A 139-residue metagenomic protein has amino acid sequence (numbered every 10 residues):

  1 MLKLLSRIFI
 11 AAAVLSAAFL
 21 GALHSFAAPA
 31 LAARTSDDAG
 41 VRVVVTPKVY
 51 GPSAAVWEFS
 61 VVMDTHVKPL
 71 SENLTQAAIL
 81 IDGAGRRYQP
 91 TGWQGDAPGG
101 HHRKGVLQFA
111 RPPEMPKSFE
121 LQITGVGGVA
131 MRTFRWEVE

Functional and structural regions predicted by a protein language model:
M1-L15: Bacterial N-terminal signal peptides that target proteins for export
I8, V43, A78, G105 (+1 more regions): A broad, low-specificity signal marking well-ordered, structured residues that form hydrophobic/aromatic
S16-S25: C-terminal segment of classical bacterial N-terminal signal peptides
F26-E72, Q76, R135: N-terminal secretory signal peptides
R34-T35, A78-I79, E120-Q122: Residue-level detector of beta-strand face positions
K48-Y50, V62-H66, G83-G85, P112 (+1 more regions): Solvent-exposed coil/turn segments that connect beta secondary-structure elements in extracytoplasmic/periplasmic
T75-G85: Extended low-complexity, serine/threonine- and proline-enriched intrinsically disordered segments
A84-A130, R135-E137: Short, solvent-exposed, Trp/other aromatic-anchored flexible loops in extracytoplasmic proteins
